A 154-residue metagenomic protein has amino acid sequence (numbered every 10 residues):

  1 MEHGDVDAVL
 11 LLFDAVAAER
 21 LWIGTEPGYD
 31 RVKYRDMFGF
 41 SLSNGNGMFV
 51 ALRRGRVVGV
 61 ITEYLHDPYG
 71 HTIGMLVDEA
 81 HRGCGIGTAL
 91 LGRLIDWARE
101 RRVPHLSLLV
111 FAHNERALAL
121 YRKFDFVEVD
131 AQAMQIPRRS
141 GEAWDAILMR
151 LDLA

Functional and structural regions predicted by a protein language model:
M1-L11: A short beta-loop-alpha structural element at the N-terminal edge of CoA-dependent acyl/N-acetyltransferase catalytic
H3, D14-A80, L91-R93, W97 (+1 more regions): Acetyl-CoA-dependent GNAT
A8, T72, L76, R116: Amphipathic alpha-helical recognition patches that constitute DNA-binding helices
H81, G85: Glycine-rich phosphate-binding loop
G87, L91, N114-A117, M134-S140: Short glycine/proline-centered loop/turn elements that form peptide/ligand docking sites
A98-L109: Conserved GNAT acetyl-CoA-binding A-motif
S107-V110, R122, V127-E142: Conserved catalytic-core motifs of GNAT/GCN5-like acyltransferases
G141-A154: Terminal substrate-recognition subdomain of acyl/acetyltransferases
